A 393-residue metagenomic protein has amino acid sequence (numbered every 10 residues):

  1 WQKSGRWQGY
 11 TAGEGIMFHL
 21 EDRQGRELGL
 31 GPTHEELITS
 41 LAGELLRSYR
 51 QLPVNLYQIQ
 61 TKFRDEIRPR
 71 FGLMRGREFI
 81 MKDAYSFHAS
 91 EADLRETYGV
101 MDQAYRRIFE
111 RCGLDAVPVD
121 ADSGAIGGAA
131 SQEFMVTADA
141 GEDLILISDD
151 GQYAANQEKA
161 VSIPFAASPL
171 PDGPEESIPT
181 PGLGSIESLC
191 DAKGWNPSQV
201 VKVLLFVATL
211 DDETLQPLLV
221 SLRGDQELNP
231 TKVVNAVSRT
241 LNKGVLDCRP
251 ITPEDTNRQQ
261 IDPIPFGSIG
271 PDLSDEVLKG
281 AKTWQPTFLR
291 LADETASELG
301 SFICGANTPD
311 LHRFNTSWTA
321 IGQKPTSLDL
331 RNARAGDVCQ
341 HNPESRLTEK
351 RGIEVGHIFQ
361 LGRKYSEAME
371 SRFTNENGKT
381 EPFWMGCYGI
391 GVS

Functional and structural regions predicted by a protein language model:
W1-E66, F206-T209, T295, L299 (+2 more regions): Active-site loop/lid in soluble adenylation, ligation, and acyl-transfer enzymes
P32-E44, R68-K82, A89-V392: Extended, low-hydrophobicity, polar/charged segments
